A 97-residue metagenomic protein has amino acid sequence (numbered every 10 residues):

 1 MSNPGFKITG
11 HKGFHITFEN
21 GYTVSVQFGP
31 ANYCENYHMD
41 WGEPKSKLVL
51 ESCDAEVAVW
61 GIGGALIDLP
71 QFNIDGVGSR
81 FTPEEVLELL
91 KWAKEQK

Functional and structural regions predicted by a protein language model:
M1-K97: Catalytic phosphate/metal-binding cores of nucleic-acid and nucleotide-processing enzymes, i.e., regions that mediate
